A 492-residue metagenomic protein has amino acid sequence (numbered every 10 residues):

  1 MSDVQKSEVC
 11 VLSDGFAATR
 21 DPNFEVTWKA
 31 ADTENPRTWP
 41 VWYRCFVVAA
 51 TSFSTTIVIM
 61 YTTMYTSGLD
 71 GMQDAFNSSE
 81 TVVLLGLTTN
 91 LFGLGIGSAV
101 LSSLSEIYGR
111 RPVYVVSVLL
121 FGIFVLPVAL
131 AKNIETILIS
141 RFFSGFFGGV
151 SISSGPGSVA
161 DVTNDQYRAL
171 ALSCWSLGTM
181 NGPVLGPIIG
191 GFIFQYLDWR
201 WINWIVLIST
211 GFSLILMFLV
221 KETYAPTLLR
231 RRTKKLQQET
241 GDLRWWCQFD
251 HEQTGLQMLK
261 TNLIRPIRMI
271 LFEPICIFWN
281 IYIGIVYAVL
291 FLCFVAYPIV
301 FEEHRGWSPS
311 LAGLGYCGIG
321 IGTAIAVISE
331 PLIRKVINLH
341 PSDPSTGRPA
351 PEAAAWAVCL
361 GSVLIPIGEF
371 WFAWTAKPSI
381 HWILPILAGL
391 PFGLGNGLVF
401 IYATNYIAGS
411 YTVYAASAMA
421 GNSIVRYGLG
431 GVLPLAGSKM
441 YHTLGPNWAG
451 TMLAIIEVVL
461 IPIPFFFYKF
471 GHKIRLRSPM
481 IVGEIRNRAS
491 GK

Functional and structural regions predicted by a protein language model:
M1-Y61, D74: Cytosolic juxtamembrane N-terminal segment immediately preceding the first transmembrane helix of multi-pass
S2-D3, S7, F16, E34-W42 (+5 more regions): Central mid-sequence intracellular linker of multi-pass
Y43-E80, L101, S151, C293-P298 (+1 more regions): Extracytoplasmic
I59, T88-L91, G95, L126-A129 (+4 more regions): C-terminal transmembrane bundle
Y61, F76-N77, V100, Y108-G109 (+5 more regions): Helix-breaking motifs and short loop linkers at transmembrane-helix boundaries and internal kinks in secondary membrane
I96-E135: Conserved MFS/SLC helix-loop-helix module at the cytosolic interface between two early adjacent transmembrane helices
S140-M180: Cytoplasmic helix-loop-helix junction between adjacent transmembrane helices in 12-TM secondary transporters
Y167-L197, W201-W204, I208-S213, G322-V327 (+1 more regions): Glycine-rich segments within core transmembrane alpha-helices of 12-TM secondary carriers
